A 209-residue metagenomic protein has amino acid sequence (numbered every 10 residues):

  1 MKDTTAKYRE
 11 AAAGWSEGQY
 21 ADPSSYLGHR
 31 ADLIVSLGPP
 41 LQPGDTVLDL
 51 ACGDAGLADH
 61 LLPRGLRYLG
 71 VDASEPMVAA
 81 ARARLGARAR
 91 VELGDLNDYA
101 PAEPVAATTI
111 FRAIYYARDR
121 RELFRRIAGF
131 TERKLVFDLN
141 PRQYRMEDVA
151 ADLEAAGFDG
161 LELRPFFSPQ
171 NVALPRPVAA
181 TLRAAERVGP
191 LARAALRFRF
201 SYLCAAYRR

Functional and structural regions predicted by a protein language model:
M1-P40, A185: Conserved class I S-adenosyl-L-methionine
G44-G53: Conserved class I S-adenosyl-L-methionine
D54-N97: Class I SAM-dependent methyltransferase SAM/SAH-binding core
D98-E103: Short conserved loop adjoining the S-adenosyl-L-methionine
A107-D119: A short SAM/SAH-binding and catalytic strip from SAM-dependent methyltransferases
E132-N140: Conserved beta-strand signature within the Rossmann-like core of class I S-adenosyl-L-methionine
V136, A151, F167-R209: A C-terminal cap/extension of S-adenosyl-L-methionine-dependent methyltransferases that defines the acceptor-substrate
Q143-G157: Short alpha-helix
